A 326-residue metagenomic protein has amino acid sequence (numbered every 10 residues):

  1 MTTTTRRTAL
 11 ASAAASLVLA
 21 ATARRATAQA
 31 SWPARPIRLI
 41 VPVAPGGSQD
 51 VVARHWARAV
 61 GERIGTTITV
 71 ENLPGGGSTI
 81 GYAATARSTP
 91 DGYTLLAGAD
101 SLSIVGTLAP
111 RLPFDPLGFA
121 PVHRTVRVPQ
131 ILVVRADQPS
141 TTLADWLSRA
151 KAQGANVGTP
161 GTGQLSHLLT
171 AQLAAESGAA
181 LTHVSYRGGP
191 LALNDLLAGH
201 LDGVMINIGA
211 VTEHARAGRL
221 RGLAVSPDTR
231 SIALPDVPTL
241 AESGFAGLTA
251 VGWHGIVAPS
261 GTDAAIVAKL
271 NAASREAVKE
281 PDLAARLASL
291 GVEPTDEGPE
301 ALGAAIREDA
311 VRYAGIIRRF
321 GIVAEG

Functional and structural regions predicted by a protein language model:
T2, T8-A26: N-terminal export signals
A26-R38, T89-Y93, L147-A155, R216-A217 (+2 more regions): Immediate post-signal peptide segment of exported/extracytoplasmic ligand-binding proteins
A28-L117, A179-D202, D296, A324-G326: N-terminal (or domain-start) structured segment
A34-P36, A175, A264-G326: An extracytoplasmic/periplasmic, membrane-proximal ligand-sensing/linker region
R87-Y93, T107-L191, L240, W253-R286: Hinge/capping helix and adjacent helix->loop/strand transition within the periplasmic-binding protein
A99-D100, A136, I208-G209, P227 (+1 more regions): Short secondary-structure boundary segments
R127, V211-V278, V311, E325: C-terminal lobe and pocket-closing loops of periplasmic/extracytoplasmic Venus-flytrap solute-binding proteins
N156-T162, S166-V237: Ligand-binding pocket segment of bilobal, Venus flytrap-like solute-binding proteins
